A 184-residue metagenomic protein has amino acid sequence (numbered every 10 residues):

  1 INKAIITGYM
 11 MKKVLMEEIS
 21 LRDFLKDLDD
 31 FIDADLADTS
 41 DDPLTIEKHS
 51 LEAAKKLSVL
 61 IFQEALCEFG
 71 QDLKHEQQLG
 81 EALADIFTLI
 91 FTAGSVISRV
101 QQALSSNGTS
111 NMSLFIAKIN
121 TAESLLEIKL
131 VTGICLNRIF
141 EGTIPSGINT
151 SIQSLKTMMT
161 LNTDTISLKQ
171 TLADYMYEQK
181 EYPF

Functional and structural regions predicted by a protein language model:
I1-F184: Flavin-dependent oxidoreductase catalytic core characteristic of acyl-CoA dehydrogenase/oxidase-like enzymes
